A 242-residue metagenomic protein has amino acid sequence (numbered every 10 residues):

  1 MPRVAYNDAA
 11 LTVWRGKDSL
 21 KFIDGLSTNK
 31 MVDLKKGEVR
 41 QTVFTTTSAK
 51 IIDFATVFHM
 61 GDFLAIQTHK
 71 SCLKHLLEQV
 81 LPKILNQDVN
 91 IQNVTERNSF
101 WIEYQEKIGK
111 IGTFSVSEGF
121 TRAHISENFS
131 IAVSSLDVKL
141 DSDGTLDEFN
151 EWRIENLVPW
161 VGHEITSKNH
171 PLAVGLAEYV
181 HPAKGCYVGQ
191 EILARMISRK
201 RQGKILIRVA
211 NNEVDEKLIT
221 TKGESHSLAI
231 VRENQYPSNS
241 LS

Functional and structural regions predicted by a protein language model:
M1-D53, G61: Acidic, proline/glycine-enriched N-terminal capping motif
P2-W14, T56-P159: Acidic, low-complexity central loop/insert segments
V13-S19, V32-D33, I102-K107, V209-N212: Short, surface-exposed ligand-recognition loops at beta-strand->loop->(often short) alpha-helix junctions that present
F22-I23, H75-L76, G162-H163, M196: Short helix/loop capping segments that flank catalytic or ligand/cofactor-binding pockets
D24-V32, E78-N86, S198: Short, intrinsically disordered, mixed-charge
S27, H69-C72, T95, S198 (+1 more regions): A short beta-strand motif that forms part of the nucleic acid-binding face of small beta-barrel RNA-binding folds
R40-T45, Y104-S117, A210-L218: Short amphipathic alpha-helix segments
K50-I51, A55, F149-W152, N156-E164 (+2 more regions): Glycine-rich, small/acidic residue-mixed loop/short-helix segments
